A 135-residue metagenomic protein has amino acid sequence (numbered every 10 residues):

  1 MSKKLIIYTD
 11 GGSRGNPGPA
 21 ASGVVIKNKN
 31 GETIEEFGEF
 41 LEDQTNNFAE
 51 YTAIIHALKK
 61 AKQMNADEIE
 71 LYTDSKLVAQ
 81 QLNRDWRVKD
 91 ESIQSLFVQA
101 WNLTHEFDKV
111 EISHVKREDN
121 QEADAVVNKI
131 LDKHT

Functional and structural regions predicted by a protein language model:
S2-F48, K59-Q63, D67: RNase H-like nuclease fold core
G12-N16, I55-V127, L131-H134: RNase H catalytic domain
D43-F48, T52, V88-E91: Residues at secondary-structure transition points
